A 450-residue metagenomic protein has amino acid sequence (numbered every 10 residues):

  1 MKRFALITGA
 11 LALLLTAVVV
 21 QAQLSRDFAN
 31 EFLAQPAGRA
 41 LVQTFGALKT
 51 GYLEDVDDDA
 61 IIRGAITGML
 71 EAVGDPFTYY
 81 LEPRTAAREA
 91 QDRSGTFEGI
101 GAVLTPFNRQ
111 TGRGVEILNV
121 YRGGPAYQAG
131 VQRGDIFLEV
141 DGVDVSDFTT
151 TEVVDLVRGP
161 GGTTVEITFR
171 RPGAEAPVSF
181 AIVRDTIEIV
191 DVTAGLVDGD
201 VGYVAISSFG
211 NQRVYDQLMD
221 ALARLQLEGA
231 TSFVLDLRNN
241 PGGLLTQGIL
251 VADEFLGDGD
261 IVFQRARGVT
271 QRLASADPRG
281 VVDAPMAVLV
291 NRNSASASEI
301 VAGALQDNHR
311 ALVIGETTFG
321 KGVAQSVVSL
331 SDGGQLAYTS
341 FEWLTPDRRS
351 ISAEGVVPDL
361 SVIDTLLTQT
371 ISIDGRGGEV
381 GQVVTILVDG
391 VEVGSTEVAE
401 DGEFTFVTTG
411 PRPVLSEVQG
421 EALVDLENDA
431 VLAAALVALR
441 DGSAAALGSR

Functional and structural regions predicted by a protein language model:
A5-Q23: Hydrophobic membrane-insertion alpha-helices, especially the h-region of bacterial N-terminal signal peptides
L24-G38: Ser/Thr/Pro/Gly-rich low-complexity linker/stalk segments immediately outside membranes or between
N30-L33, D57, E116-Y121, P125-R133 (+5 more regions): Cleft-lining beta-strand/loop regions that shape enzyme active-site pockets
A37-K49: Mature N-terminal segment immediately following signal peptide/propeptide cleavage in secreted/periplasmic
T50-E116, G162-R184, I189-A194, R267 (+1 more regions): Extended, small/polar residue-biased N-terminal targeting/export presequences and adjacent propeptide/linker tracts
G51, G95-E139, V143-D147, N211 (+3 more regions): PDZ/PDZ-like domain segments forming the peptide/carboxylate-binding groove, activating on the N-terminal beta-strands
A295, R310-V313, T318-E379, V383-D389 (+1 more regions): Acidic, polar loop-rich interaction surfaces within structured domains
L367-D429, A438, A446-R450: Ser/Thr-rich low-complexity repeats and stalk/linker segments
